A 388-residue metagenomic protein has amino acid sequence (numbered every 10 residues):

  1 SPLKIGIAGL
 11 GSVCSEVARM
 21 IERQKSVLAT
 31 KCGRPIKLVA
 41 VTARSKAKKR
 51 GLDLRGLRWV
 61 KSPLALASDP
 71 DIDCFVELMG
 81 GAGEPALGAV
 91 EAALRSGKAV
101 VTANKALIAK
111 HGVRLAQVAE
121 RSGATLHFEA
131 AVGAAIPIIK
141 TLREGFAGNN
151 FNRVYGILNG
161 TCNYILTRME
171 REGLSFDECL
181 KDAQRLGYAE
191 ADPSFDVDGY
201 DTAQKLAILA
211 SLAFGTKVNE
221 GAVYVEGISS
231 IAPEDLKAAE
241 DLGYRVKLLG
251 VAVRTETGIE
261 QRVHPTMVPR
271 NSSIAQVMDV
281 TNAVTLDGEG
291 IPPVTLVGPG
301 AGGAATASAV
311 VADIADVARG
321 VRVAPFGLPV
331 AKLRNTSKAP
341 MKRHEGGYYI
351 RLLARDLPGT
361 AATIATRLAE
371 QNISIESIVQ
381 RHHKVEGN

Functional and structural regions predicted by a protein language model:
S1-S96: N-terminal glycine-/serine-/threonine-rich beta1-alpha1-beta2 phosphate-ribose binding loop of Rossmann-like
A8, A309, D313-N388: A conserved regulatory-domain signal marking ACT and ACT-like small-molecule sensing domains and adjacent regulatory
C32-P35, P193-D196, K217-V225, K247-L248 (+2 more regions): Flexible, glycine/charged-enriched surface loops at secondary-structure junctions
G81-S96, K105-E144: Rossmann-fold NAD(P)-binding glycine/threonine-rich loop
A99-V101, I375: A short hydrophobic/small-residue beta-strand
E120-D201, I208: Rossmann-like NAD(P)H-binding beta-loop-alpha module
E178-Q276, T281-A283: Substrate-binding/catalytic subdomain of NAD(P)-dependent oxidoreductase enzymes
P292-V294, G298-A304: Glycine-rich phosphate/pyrophosphate-binding beta-alpha loops
